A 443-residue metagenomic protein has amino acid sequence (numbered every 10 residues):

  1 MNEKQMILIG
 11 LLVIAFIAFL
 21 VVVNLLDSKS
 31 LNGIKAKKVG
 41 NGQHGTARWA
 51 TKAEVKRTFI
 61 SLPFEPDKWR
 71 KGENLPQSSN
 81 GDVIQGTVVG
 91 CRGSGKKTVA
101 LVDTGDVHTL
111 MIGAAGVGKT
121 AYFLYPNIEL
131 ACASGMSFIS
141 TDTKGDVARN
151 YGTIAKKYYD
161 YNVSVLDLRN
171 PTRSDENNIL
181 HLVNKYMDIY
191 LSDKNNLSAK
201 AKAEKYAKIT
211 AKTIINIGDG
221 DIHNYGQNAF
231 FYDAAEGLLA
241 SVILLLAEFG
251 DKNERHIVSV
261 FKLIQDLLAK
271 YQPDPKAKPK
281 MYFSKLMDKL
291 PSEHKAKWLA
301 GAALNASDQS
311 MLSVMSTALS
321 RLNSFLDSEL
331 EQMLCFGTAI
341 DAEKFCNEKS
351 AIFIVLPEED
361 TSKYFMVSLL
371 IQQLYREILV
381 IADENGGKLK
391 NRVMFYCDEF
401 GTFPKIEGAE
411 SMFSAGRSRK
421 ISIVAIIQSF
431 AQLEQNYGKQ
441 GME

Functional and structural regions predicted by a protein language model:
M1-V117, A121-E129, S134, T172 (+1 more regions): Basic- and hydrophobic-enriched, low-structure N-terminal and domain-boundary segments that flank ATP-binding catalytic
N74, V88-K96, A100-I421: P-loop NTPase motor domains
F413-E443: Conserved ATP-driven motor cores of ASCE-family P-loop NTPases powering translocation/secretion/packaging/pilus
